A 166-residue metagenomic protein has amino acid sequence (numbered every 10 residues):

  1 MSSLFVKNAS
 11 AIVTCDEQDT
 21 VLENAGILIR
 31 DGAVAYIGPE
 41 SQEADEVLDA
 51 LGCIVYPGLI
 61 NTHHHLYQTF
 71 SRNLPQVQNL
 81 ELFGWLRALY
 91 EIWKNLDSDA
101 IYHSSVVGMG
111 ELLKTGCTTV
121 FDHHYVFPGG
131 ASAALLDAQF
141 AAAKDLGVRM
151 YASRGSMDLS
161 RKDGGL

Functional and structural regions predicted by a protein language model:
M1-E43, C53-I54: N-terminal metal-binding scaffold of metallo-dependent hydrolase/deaminase domains
I29, D49-A50, N61: Short, acidic, Ser/Thr-enriched surface-loop or helix-capping motifs
P39-Q42, I60, R72: Residue-level structural signal for beta-strand termini and adjacent loop
P57-T69, H124: Histidine-centered catalytic micro-motifs
H65-V77, L159-K162: Short, solvent-exposed beta-strand-terminating loops
R72-H123, P128-R149: Alpha-helical scaffold segments that flank or form the walls of functional sites
Y125-V126, G155-K162: Active-site beta-loop-alpha junctions enriched in small/polar residues
A143-K144, D163-L166: Metal-dependent enolase-superfamily TIM-barrel catalytic cores that perform enediolate-based chemistry
